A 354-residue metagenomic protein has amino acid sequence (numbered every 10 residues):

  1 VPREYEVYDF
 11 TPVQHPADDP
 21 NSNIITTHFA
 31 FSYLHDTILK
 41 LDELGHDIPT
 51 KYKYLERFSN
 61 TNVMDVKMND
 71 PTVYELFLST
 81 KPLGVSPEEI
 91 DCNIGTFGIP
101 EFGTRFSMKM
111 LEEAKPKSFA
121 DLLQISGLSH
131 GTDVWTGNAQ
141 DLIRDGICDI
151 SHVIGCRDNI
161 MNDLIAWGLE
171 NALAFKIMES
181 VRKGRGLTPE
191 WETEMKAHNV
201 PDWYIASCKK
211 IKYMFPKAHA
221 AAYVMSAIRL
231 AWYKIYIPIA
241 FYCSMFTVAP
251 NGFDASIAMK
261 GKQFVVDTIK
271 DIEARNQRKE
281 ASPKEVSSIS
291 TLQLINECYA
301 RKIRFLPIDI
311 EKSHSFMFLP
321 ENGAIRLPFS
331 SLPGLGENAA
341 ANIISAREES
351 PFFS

Functional and structural regions predicted by a protein language model:
V1-S354: Noncatalytic, beta-rich nucleic-acid-contacting surfaces in large DNA/RNA-processing enzymes
